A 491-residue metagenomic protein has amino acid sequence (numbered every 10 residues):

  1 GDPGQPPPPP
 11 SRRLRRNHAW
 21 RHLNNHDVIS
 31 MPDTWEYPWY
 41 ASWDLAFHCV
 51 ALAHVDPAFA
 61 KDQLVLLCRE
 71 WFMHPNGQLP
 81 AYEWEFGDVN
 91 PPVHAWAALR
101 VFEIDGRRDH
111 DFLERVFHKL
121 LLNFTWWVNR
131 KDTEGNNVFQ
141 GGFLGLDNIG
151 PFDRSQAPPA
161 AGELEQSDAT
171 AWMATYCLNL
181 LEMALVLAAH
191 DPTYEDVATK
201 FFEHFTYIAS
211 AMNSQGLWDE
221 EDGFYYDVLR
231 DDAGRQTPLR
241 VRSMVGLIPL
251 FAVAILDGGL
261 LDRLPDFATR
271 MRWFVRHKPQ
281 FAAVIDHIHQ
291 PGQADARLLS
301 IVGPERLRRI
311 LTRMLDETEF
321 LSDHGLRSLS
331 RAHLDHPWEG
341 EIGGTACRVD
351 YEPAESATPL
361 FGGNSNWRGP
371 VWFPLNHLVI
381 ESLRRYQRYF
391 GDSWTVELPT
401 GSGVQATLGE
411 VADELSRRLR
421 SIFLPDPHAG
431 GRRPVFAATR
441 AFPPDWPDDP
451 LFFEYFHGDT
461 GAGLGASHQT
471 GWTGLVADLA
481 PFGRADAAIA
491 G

Functional and structural regions predicted by a protein language model:
G1-G491: Acidic, mature catalytic/reactive cores of soluble proteins
